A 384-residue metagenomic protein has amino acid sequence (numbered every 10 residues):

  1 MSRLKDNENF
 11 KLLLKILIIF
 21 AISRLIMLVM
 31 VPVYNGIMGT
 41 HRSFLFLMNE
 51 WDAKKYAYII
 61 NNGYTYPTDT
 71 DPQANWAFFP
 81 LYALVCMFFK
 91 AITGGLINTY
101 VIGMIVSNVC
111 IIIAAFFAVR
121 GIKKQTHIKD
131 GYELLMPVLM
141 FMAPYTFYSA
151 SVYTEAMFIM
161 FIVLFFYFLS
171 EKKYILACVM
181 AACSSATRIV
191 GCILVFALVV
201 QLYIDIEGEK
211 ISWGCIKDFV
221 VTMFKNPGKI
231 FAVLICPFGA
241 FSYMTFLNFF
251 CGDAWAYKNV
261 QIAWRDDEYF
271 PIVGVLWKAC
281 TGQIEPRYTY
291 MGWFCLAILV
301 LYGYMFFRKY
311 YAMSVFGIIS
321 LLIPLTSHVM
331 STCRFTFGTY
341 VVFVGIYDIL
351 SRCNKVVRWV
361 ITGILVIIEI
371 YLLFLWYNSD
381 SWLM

Functional and structural regions predicted by a protein language model:
S23-N35, G39, V195-S212, I216-F316 (+1 more regions): Membrane-lumen/periplasm interface segments of specific transmembrane helices in polyprenyl phosphate-linked
E50-T65, D71-G95: Short hydrophobic/aromatic helix or loop-helix immediately within or flanking a transmembrane segment in polytopic
Q73-W76, T93-F116, E285-G292: Loop-to-helix entry region of an early transmembrane alpha helix in multi-pass inner-membrane enzymes
I97-V101, A118-M142, Y311-V315: Transmembrane-helix signature of polytopic, membrane-embedded enzymes that assemble or transfer cell-envelope glycans
I105-Q125, V300-Y304: Transmembrane-helix motifs of polytopic, lipid-linked glycan transferases
C110, D130, L134-L169, C183-L194 (+1 more regions): Multi-pass, polyprenyl lipid-linked donor-dependent membrane glycosyltransferases
T126, D130, F165-L176, I206: Membrane-interface transmembrane helices that cradle and orient dolichyl/undecaprenyl
V233-P237, R352-W382: Signature aromatic-anchored transmembrane alpha helix within multi-pass, membrane-resident enzymes that catalyze glycan
